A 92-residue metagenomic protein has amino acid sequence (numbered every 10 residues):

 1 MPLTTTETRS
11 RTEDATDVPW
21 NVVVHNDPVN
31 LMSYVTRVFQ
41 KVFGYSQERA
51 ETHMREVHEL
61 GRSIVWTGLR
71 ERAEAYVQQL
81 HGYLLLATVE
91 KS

Functional and structural regions predicted by a protein language model:
M1-S92: Terminal domain-initiation and capping elements
